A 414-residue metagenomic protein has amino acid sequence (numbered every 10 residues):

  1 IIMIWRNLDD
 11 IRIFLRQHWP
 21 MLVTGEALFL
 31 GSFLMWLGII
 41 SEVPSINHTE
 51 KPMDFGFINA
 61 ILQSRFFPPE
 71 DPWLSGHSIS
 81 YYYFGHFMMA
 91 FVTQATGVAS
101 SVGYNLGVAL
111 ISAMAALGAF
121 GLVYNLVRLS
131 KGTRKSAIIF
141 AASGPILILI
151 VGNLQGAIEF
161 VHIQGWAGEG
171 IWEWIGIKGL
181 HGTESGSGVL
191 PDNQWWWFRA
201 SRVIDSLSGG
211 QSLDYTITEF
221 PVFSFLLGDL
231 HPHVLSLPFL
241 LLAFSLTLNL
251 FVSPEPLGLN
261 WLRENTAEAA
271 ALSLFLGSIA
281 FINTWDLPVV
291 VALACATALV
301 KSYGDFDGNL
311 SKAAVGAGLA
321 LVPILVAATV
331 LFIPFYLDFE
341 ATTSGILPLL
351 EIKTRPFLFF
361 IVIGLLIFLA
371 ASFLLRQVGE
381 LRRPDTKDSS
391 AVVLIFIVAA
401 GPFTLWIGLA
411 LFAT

Functional and structural regions predicted by a protein language model:
I1-W19, T329-T414: Membrane-embedded, hydrophobic transmembrane alpha-helices
W5-F14, Y124-L129, F251-L257, T284 (+2 more regions): Cytoplasmic membrane-interface regions of multi-pass membrane proteins
R16, P20-A27, G31-L242: Active-site lumenal/periplasmic loops and adjacent helix-entry segments of GT-C-fold, multi-pass membrane
L34-I46, A60, S64-F66, I148-H162 (+3 more regions): Membrane-interface helix-loop junctions at the exits of transmembrane helices
N59, T93, F120, Y124-R128 (+6 more regions): Membrane-water interface at transmembrane helix exits
S224-L227, A269-N283: Membrane-interface alpha helices of multi-pass inner-membrane proteins
P254-L276, D307-P323, K387-I397: Short hydrophobic alpha-helices at membrane interfaces in multi-pass membrane enzymes
V291-V300: Hydrophobic transmembrane alpha-helices of multi-pass, membrane-embedded glycosylation machinery
